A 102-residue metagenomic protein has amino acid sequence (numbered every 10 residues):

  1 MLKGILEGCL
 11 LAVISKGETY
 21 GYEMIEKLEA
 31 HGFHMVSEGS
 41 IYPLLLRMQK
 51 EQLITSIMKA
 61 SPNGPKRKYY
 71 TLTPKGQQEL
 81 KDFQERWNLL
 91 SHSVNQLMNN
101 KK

Functional and structural regions predicted by a protein language model:
M1-Y42: N-terminal helix-turn-helix DNA-binding core of bacterial DNA-binding proteins
K16-Y20, K50-E51, G76: Short, charged/polar surface micro-motifs in flexible loops or helix N-caps
L28, G32, M58-A60, P74-G76: Short, well-ordered turn and helix-capping elements at secondary-structure junctions
Y42-Q49: Short, hydrophobic-biased segments on the C-terminal half of alpha helices that form "recognition helices"
E51-K66, T71: Beta-hairpin "wing" of winged helix-turn-helix
K66-Q84: Basic, amphipathic "hinge/linker" alpha-helix immediately C-terminal to the N-terminal HTH DNA-binding motif
Q78-K102: Amphipathic alpha-helical dimerization/coiled-coil segments that flank or bridge DNA-binding/regulatory modules
